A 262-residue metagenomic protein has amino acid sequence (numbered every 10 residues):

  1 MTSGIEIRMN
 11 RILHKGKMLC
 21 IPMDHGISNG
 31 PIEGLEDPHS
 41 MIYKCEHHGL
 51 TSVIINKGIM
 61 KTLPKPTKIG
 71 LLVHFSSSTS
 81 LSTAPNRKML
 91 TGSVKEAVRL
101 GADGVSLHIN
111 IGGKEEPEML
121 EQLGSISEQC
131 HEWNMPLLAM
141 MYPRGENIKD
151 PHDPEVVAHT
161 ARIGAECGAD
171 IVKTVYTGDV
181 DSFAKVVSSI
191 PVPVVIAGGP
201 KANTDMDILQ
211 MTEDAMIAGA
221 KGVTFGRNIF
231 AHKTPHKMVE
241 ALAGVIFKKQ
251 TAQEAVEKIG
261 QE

Functional and structural regions predicted by a protein language model:
M1-L13: N-terminal basic/disordered segments at the start of proteins
K15-S80, A84-I196, A202-F225, E240-G244 (+1 more regions): Alpha/beta enzyme core
